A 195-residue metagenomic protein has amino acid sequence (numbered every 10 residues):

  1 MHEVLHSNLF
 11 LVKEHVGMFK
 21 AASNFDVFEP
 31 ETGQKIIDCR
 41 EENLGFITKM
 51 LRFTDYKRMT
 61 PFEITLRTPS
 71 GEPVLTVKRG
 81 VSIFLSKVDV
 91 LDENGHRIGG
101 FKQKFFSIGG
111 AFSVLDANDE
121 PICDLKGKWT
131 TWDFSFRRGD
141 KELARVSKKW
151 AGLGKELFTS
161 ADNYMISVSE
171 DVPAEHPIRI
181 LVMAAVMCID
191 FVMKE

Functional and structural regions predicted by a protein language model:
M1-E63, P69-V74, R79-K87, E93-E195: Low-complexity or membrane-interfacial segments used for flexible interactions
